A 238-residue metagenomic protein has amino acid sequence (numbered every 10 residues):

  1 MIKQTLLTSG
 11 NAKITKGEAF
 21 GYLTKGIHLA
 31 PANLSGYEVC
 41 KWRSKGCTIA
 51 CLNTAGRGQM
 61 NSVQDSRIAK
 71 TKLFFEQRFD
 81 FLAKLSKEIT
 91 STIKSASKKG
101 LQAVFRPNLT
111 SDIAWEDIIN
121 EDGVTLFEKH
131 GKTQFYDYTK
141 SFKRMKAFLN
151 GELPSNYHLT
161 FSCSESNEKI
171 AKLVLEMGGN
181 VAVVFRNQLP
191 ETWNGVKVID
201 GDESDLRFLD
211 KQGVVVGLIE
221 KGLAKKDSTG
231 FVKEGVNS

Functional and structural regions predicted by a protein language model:
M1-S238: Class I S-adenosyl-L-methionine
